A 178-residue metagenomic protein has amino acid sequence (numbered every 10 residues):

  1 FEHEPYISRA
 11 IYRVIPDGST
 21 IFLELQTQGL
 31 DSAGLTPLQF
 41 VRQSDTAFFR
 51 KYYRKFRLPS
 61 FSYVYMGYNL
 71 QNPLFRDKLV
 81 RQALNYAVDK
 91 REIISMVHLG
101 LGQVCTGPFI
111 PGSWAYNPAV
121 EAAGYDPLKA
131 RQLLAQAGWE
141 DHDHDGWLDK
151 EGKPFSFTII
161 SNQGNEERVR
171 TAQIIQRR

Functional and structural regions predicted by a protein language model:
F1, Y52-F56, H144-D149: Short beta-strand/turn micro-motifs at beta-sheet edges
F1-I11, D17-T20, Y116, D126-Q136: Gly/Pro-rich hinge or "lid" segments in bacterial periplasmic/extracellular proteins
E2-Y6, P59-F61, K150-K153: Extracellular/periplasmic catalytic domains that process cell-envelope and extracellular macromolecules
P5, F48, Y63-V64, I110-W114 (+1 more regions): General secondary-structure edge motif
S8-V14, S32, P154-Q163: Short, well-ordered beta-strand elements
I11-N72, Q82-A83, R91, S95-M96 (+2 more regions): Extracellular/periplasmic solute-recognition and catalytic clefts
R76-R177: Append "and occasionally in soluble cytosolic enzymes with long acidic Gly/Pro-rich linkers
